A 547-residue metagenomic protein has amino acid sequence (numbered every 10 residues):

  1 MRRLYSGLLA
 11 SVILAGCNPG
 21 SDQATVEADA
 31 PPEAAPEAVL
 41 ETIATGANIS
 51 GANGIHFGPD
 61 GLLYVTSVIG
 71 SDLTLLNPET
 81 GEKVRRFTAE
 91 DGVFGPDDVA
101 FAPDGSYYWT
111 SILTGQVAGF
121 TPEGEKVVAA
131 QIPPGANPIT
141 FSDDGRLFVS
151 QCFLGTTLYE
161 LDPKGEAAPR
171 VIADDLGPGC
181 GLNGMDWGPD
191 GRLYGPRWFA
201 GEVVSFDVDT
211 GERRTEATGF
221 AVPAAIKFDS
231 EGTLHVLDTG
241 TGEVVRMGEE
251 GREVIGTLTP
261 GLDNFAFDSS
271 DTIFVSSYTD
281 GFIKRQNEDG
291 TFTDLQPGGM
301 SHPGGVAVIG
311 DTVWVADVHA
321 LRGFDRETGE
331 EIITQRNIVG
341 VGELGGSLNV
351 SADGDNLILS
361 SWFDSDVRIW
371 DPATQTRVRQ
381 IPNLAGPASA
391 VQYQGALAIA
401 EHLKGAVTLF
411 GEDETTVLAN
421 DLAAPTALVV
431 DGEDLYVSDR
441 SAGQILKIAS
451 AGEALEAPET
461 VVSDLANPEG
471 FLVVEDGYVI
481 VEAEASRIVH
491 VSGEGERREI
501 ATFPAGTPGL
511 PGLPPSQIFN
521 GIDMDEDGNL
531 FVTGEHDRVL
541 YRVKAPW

Functional and structural regions predicted by a protein language model:
L14-G16: C-terminal motif of bacterial Sec signal peptides marking the signal peptidase cleavage site
A28-I49: A short helix->beta-strand "capping" segment at the edge of beta-propeller domains
V39-G46, E82-A89, G124-A130, A167-L176 (+9 more regions): A short beta-strand motif characteristic of beta-propeller blades
I43-D72, G95, G534-V539: Beta-strand-rich domains and repeat architectures in extracellular enzymes and scaffolds, especially beta-propellers
G46-D60, E90-Y107, Q116, I132-S150 (+11 more regions): Beta-rich, blade/repeat-based domains predominating in secreted/periplasmic proteins but also intracellular
N48, V65-I69, Y107-L113, V149-L154 (+9 more regions): Conserved beta-strand positions in repeat-built beta-propeller and related beta-rich domains
N77-E82, F120-E125, L161-E166, F206-G211 (+8 more regions): Short loop/turn segments that connect beta-strands within beta-propeller blades
P515-W547: Blade-level signature of beta-propeller repeat domains, shared across WD40, Kelch, NHL, RCC1 and BNR/Asp-box propellers
